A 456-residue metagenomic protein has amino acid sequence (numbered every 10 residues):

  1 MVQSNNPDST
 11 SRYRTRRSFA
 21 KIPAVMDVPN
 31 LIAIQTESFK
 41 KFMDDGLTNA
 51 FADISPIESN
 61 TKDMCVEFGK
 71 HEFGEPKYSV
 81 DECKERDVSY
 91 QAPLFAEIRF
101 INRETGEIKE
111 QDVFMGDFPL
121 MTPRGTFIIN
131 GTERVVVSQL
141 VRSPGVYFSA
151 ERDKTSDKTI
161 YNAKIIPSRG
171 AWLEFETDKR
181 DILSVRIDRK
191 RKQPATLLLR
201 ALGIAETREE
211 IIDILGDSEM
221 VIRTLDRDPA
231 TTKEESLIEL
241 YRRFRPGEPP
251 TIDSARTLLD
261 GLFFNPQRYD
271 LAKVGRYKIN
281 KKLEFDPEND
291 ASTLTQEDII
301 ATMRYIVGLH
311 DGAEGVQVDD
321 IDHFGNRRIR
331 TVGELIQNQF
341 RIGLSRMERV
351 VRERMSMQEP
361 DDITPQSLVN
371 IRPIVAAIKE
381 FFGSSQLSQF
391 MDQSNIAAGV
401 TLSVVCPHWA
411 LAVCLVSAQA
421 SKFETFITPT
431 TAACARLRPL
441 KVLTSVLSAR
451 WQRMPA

Functional and structural regions predicted by a protein language model:
M1-P407, A412-L415, I427, Q452-P455: N-terminal non-catalytic structural scaffold regions of very large proteins
K84, K441-T444: Structural and coupling elements of P-loop NTPases
P93, T431-C434: Short glycine-rich loop/turn motifs
P123-G125, K422, A433-A435: Short, conserved secondary-structure segments in the cores of folded domains
V136, V446-L447: Hydrophobic positions within alpha-helical membrane elements
Q419-F426: Short, basic/aromatic recognition patches
C434-K441, S448-W451: Conserved helicase core region in the C-terminal RecA-like lobe
